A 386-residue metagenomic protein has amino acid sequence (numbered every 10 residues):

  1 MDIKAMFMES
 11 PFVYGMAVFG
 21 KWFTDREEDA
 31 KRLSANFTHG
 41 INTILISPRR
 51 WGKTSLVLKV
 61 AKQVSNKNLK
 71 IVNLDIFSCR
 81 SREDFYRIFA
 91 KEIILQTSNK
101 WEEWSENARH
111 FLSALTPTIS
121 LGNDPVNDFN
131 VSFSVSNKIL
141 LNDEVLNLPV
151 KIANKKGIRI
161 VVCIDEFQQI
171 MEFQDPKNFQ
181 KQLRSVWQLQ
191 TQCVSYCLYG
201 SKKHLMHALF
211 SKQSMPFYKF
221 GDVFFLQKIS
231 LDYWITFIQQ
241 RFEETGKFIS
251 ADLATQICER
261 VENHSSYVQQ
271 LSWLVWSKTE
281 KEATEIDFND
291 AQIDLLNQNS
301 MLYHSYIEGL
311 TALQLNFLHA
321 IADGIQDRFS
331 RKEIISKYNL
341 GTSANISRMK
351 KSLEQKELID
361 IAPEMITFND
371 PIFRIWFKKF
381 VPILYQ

Functional and structural regions predicted by a protein language model:
M1-T43, P48, D360, I372 (+1 more regions): A short, basic N-terminal segment
D2-S10, N297, M301-Q386: C-terminal leucine-rich, beta-strand-based interaction scaffolds used for sensing/assembly
I41-N42, I46-W51, S55-V161, I170 (+1 more regions): P-loop NTPase nucleotide-binding core
Q63, L274, S352: Alpha-helical DNA-recognition elements
S132-K202, S211: Conserved Walker B catalytic segment
K203-G221: Short regulatory helix/loop adjacent to the ATP-binding pocket of P-loop NTPases
D222-Y233: Conserved AAA+ ATPase "SRH/arginine-finger" region at the nucleotide-binding site
I235-M301, P363: Amphipathic alpha-helical "lid/sensor" segments that cap RecA-like P-loop NTPase cores
